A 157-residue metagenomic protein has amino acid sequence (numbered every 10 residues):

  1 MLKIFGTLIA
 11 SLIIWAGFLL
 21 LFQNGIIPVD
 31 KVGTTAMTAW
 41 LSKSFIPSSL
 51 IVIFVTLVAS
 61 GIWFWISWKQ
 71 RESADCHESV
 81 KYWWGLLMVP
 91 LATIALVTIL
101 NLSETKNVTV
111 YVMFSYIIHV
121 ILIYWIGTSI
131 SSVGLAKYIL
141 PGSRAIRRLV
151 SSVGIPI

Functional and structural regions predicted by a protein language model:
M1-L57: N-terminal signal-anchor transmembrane alpha-helix
K3-A10, P47, I51, K81-G85 (+3 more regions): Alpha-helical transmembrane segments of integral membrane proteins
T7-F18, N101-I157: Alpha-helical membrane-associated segments of multi-pass integral membrane proteins
A36, W40-F45, A74-E78, E104-V112: Membrane-helix interfacial "entry" motifs
S44-I66, M88-T93: Generic alpha-helical transmembrane segments
V55-S73, L122-A136: Transmembrane alpha-helical segments in integral membrane proteins
W65-L91, S143-I157: Cytoplasmic juxtamembrane regions at transmembrane-helix boundaries
E78-V110: Hydrophobic alpha-helical transmembrane segments of integral membrane proteins
